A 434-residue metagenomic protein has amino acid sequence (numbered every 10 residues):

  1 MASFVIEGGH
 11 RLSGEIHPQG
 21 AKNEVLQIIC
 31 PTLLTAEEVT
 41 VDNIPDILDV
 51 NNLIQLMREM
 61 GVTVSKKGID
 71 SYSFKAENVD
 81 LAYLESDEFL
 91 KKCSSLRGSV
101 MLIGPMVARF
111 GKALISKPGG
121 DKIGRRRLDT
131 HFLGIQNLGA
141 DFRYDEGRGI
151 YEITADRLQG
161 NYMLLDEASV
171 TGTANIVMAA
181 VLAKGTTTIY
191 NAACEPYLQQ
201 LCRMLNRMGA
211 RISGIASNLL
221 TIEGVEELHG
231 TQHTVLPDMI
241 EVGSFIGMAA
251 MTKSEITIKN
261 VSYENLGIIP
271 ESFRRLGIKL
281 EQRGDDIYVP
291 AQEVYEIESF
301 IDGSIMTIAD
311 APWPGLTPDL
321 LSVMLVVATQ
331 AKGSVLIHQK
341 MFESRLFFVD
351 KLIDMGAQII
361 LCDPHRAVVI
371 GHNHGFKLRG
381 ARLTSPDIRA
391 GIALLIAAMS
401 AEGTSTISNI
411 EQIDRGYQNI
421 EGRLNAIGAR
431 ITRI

Functional and structural regions predicted by a protein language model:
M1-I434: Short, structured segments at the rim of ligand-binding sites
